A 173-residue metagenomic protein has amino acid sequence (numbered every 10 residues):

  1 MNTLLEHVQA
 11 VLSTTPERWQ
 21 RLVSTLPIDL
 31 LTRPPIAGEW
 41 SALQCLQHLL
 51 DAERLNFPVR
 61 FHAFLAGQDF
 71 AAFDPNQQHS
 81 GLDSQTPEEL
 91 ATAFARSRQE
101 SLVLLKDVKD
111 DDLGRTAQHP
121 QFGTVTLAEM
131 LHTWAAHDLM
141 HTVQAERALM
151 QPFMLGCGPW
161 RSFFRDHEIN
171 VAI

Functional and structural regions predicted by a protein language model:
N2-I28, L50-A63: Alpha-helical bundle segments that constitute or directly flank the non-heme di-iron/ferroxidase center
T3-H7, Q44, V59, Q85-E89 (+1 more regions): Positions in alpha-helical segments
H7-T14, A37, A93, T133: Short, contiguous, pocket-lining structural segments that sit at or immediately flank catalytic/ligand-binding sites
T14, I28, A95, G123-T124: Short hydrophobic/aromatic segments of transmembrane alpha-helices and their interfaces
E17, R21, T25, A63 (+3 more regions): A generic structural signal for well-ordered alpha-helical segments enriched in polar/charged residues
T25-L31, K106-G114, Q151-M154: Surface-exposed helix-capping loop/turn segments at secondary-structure junctions
T32-P75, H119-I173: Short, contiguous alpha-helical
Q77-Q118, E129-M140, Q144: Acidic/histidine-rich alpha-helical segments that form the ligand environment of transition-metal centers
